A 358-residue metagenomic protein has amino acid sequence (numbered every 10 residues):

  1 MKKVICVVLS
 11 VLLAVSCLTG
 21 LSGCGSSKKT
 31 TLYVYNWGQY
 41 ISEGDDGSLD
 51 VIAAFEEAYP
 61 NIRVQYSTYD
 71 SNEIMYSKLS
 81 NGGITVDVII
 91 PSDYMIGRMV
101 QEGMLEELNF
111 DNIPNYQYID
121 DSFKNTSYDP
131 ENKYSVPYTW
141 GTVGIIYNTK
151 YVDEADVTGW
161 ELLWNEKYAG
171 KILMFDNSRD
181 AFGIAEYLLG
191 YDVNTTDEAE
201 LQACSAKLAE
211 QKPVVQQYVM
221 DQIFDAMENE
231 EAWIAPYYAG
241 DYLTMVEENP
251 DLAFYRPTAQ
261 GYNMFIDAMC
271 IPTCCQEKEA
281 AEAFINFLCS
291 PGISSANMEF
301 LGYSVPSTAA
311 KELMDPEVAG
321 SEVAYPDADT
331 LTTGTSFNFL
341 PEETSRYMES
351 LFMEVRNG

Functional and structural regions predicted by a protein language model:
M1-L32, G358: Short, low-complexity disordered leader/linker segments with a strong preference for bacterial N-terminal type II
K28-R98, D225: Early extracytoplasmic/lumenal segment of secretory-pathway proteins
I84-V88, E106-I145, K171-L173: A structural signal for short loop-to-beta-strand junctions that line the ligand-binding cleft of periplasmic/secreted
V100-E107, D129-K133, M245-P257, A319-E322: Ligand-binding "clamshell"
E106-Q117, S135, D251-N263, P272-C275: Short beta-strand->loop
L173-N177, A181, A185, V193-R256: Ligand-binding pocket segment of bilobal, Venus flytrap-like solute-binding proteins
D267, P272-T332: Mature extracytoplasmic/periplasmic domains
D329-G358: Conserved C-terminal helix/tail region of periplasmic/extracytoplasmic solute-binding proteins
